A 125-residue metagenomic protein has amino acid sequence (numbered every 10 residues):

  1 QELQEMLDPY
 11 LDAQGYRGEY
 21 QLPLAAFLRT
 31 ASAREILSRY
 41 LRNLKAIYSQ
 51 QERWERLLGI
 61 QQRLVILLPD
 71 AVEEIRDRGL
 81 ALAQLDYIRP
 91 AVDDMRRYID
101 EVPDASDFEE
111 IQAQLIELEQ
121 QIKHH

Functional and structural regions predicted by a protein language model:
Q1-H125: A structural boundary/capping signal
